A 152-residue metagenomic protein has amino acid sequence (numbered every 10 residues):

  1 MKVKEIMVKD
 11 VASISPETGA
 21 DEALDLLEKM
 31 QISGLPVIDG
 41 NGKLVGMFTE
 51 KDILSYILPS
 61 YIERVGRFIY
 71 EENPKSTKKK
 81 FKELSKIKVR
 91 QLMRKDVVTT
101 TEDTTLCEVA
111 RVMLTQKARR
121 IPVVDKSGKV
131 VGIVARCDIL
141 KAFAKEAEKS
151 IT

Functional and structural regions predicted by a protein language model:
M1-I32, V37-G40, L44-V45, F68-V112 (+3 more regions): Bateman/CBS regulatory modules and CBS-like beta-alpha motifs in cytosolic regions of diverse proteins
G46-T49, G132-A135, I139: Short hydrophobic beta-strand motif reused across regulatory alpha/beta modules
L54-Y70, I139-T152: A short, polar/charged loop-to-alpha-helix boundary motif
L114-T115, P122, K126, A135 (+1 more regions): Extended hydrophobic
A118-R119, V130, A144: Structured functional modules or segments
